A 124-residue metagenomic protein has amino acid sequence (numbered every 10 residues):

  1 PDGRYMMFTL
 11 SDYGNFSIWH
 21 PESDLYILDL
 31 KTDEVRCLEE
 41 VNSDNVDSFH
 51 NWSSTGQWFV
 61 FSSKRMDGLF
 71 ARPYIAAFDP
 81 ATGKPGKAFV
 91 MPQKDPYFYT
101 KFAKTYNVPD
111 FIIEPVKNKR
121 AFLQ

Functional and structural regions predicted by a protein language model:
P1-Q124: Sequence signature of WD/YWTD-type beta-propeller architectures
